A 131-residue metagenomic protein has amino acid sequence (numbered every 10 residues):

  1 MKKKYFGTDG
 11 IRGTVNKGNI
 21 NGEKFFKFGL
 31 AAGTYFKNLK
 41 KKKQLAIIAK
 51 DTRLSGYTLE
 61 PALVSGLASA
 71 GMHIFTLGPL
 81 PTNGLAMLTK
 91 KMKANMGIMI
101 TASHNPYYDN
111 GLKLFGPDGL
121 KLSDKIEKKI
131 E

Functional and structural regions predicted by a protein language model:
M1-E131: Gly/Ser-rich phosphate-binding catalytic loop and adjacent alpha/beta segment that cradle a phosphoryl group at enzyme
